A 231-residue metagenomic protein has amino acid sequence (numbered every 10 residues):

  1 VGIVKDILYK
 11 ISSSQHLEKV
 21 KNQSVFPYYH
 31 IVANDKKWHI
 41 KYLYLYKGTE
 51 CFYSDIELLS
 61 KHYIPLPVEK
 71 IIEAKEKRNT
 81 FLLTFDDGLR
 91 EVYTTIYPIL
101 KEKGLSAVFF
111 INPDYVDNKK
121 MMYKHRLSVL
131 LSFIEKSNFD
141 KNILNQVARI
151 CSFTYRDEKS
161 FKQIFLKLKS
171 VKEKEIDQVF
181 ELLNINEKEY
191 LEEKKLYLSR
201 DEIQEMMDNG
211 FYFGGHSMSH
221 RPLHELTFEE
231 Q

Functional and structural regions predicted by a protein language model:
V1-Q231: Catalytic alpha-helical scaffold of carbohydrate-active enzymes acting on polysaccharides/glycoconjugates
